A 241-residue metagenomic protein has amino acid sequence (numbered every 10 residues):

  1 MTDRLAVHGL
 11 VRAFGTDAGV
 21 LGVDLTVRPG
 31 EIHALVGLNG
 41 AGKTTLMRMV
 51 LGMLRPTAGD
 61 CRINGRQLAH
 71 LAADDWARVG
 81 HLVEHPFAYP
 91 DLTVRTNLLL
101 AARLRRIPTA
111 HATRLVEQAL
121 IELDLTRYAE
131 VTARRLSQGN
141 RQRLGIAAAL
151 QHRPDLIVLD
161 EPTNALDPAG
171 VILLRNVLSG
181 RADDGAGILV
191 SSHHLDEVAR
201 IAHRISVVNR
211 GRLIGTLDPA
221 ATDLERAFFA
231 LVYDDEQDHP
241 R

Functional and structural regions predicted by a protein language model:
V36-L38: The feature captures the beta-strand-to-loop junction immediately N-terminal to the Walker
L51: Helix-to-loop junction immediately C-terminal to a conserved catalytic motif
G59-H70, D74-D75, G215: Conserved ABC transporter NBD signature motif
L99, R103, A110-Y128: Conserved ABC ATPase "signature" region
T132-L136: Conserved ABC ATPase signature
I157-E161: Catalytic Walker B motif of ABC-type/P-loop ATPase nucleotide-binding domains
